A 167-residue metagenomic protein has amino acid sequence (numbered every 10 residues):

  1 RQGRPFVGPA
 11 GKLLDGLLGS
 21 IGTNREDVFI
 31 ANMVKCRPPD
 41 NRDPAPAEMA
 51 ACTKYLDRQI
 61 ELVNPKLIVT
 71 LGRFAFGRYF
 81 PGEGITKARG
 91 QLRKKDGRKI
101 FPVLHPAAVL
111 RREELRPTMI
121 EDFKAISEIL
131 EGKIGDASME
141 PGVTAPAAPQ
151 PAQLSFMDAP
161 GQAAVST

Functional and structural regions predicted by a protein language model:
R1-R25: Adenosine ribonucleotide-centric catalytic and binding domains
S20-I21, R25-V28, M33-T167: Glycine/proline-rich loop-helix segments at beta-alpha junctions forming the active-site rim of enzyme cores
